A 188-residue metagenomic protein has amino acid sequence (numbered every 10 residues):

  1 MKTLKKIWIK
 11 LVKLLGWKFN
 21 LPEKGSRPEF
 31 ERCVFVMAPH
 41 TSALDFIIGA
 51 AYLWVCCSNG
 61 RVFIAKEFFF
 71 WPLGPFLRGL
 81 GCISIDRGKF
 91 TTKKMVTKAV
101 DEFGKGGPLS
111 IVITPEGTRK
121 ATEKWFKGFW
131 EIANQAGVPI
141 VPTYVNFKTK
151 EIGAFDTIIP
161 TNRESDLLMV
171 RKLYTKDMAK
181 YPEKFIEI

Functional and structural regions predicted by a protein language model:
M1-T3, E187-I188: Short, low-complexity, intrinsically disordered N-terminal peptides in bacterial proteins
K2-W17, G74, R78: Short hydrophobic helices that act as membrane-entry/anchoring signals
W17-K176, I188: Soluble catalytic domains of membrane acyltransferases
